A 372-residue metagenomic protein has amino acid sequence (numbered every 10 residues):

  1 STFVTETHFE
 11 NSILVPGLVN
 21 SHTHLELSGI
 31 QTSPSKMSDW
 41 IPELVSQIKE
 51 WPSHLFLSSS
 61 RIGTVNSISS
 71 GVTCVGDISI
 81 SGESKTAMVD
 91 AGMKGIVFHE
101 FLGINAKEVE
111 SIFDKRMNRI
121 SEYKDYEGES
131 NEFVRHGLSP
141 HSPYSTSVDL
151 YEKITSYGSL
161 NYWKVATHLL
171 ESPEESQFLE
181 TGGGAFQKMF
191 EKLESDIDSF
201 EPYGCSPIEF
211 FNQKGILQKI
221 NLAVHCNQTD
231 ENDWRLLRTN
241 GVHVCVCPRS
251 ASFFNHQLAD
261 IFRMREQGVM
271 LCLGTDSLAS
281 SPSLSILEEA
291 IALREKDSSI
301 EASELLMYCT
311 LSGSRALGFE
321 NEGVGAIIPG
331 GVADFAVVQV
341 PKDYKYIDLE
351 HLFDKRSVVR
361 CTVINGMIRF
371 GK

Functional and structural regions predicted by a protein language model:
S1-V15: Histidine-rich, glycine-flanked metal-binding segment
I13-L14, Q31-M93, D114-N131: Alpha-helical scaffold segments that flank or form the walls of functional sites
G17-S28, K164-P173: Histidine-centered catalytic micro-motifs
H24, I80, E100-I104, H141-P143 (+4 more regions): Active-site beta-loop-alpha junctions enriched in small/polar residues
G29-S58, I96-N105, S172-Q218, L293: Active-site gating loops and adjacent loop-to-helix segments of metal-dependent hydrolytic enzymes
T86-V89, F113-H243, N255-L271: Histidine/acidic residue-rich metal-binding segments in metalloenzymes
Q213-L217, V246, Q257-P341: His/Asp/Glu-enriched, well-ordered alpha-helical/loop segment that forms or immediately abuts the divalent-metal
V332-K372: C-terminal cap of metal-dependent C-N hydrolases
